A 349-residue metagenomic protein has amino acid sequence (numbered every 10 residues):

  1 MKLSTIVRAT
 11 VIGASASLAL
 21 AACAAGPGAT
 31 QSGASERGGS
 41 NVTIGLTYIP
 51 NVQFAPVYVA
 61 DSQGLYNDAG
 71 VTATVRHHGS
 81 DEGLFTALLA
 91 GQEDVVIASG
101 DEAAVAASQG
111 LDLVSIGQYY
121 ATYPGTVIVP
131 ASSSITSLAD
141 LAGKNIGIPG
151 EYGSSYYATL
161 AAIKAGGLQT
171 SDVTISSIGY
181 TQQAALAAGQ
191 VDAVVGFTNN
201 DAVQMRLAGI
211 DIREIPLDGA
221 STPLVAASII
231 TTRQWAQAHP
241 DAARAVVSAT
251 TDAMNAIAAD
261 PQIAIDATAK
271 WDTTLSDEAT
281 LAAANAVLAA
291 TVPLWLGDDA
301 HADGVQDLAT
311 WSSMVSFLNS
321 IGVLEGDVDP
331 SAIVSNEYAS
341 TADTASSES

Functional and structural regions predicted by a protein language model:
M1-N41, T341-S349: Short, low-complexity disordered leader/linker segments with a strong preference for bacterial N-terminal type II
G28-I178, Q183-A188, D192-G196, I215-P216: Short, glycine-/small- and polar/acidic-enriched structural segments that line small-molecule recognition paths
D101, N199-N200, Q234: Alpha-helix/helix-capping structural signal
G125-I135, V225-A242: A bilobed periplasmic-binding-protein/Venus flytrap-type ligand-binding module shared by bacterial periplasmic
T170-V173, T274-A286, E325-A332: Short, surface-exposed acidic
A202-G219, P223-L224: Extracytoplasmic/periplasmic substrate-binding proteins
A238-I321: Secondary-structure end/capping motifs
W311-S349: Conserved C-terminal helix/tail region of periplasmic/extracytoplasmic solute-binding proteins
